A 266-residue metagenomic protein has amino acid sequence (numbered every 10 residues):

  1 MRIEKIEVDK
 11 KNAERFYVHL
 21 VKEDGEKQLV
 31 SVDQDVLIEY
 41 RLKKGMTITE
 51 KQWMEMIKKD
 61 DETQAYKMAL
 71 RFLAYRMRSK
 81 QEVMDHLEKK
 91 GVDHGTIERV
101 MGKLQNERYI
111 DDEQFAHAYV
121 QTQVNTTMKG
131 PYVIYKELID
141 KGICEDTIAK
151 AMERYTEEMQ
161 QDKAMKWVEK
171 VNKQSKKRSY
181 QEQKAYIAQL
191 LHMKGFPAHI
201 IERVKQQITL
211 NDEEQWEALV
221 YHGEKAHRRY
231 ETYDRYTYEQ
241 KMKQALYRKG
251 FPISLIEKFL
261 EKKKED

Functional and structural regions predicted by a protein language model:
M1-D266: An alpha-helical, amphipathic repeat domain used for nucleic-acid recognition, typified by the mTERF helical solenoid
